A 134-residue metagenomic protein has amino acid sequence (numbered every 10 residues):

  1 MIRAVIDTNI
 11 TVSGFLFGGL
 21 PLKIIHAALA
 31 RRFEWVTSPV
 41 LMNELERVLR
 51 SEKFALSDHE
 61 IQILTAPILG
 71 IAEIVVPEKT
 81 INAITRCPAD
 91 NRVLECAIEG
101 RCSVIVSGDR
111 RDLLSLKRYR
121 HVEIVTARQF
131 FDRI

Functional and structural regions predicted by a protein language model:
M1-T37: Short, well-structured N-terminal submotif of metal-dependent ribonuclease cores
T8, P39, G108-R110: Short secondary-structure boundary segments
T11-V12, N43, D112-L114: Short, active-site-adjacent cap segments at secondary-structure transitions
G14, D58-I61, A83-C87: Conserved phosphate/pyrophosphate-binding and hydrolysis machinery centered on Walker-type P-loop NTPases, extending
F17-G18, L49, K117-Y119: Short amphipathic alpha-helical segments
A27-T80: PIN-domain endoribonuclease scaffold, especially VapC-family toxins
G70-R111: Active-site neighborhoods of divalent-metal-dependent phosphate/nucleic-acid chemistry enzymes
N91, I98, S103, R110-I134: Acidic, PIN/NYN-like endoribonuclease modules and their adjacent C-terminal/linker elements
